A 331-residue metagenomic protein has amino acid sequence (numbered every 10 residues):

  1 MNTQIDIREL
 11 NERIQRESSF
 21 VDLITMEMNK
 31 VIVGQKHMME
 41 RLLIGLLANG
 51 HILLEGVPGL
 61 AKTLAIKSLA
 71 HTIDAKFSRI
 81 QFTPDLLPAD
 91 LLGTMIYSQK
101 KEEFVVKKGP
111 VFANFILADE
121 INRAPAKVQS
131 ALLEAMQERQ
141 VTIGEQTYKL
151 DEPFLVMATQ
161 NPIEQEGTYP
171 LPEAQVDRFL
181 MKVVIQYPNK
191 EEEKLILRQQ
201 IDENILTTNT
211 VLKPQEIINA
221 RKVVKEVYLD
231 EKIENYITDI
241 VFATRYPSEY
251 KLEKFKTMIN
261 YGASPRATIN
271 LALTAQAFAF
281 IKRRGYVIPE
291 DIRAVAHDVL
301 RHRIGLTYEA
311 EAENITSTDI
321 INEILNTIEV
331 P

Functional and structural regions predicted by a protein language model:
M1-E9, I14-Q15, P247-P331: C-terminal engagement/docking regions of AAA+ P-loop ATPases
R13-S18, V31, T168, K182-F255 (+4 more regions): Conserved C-terminal "switch" segment of AAA+ ATPases
I14-L60, F242: Pre-Walker A (pre-P-loop) alpha-helix and adjacent loop at the N terminus of AAA/AAA+ ATPase modules, a conserved
R41-I44, Y97-L117: Conserved alpha-helical scaffold flanking the Walker A/P-loop in AAA+ ATPase domains
L46-T83: Walker A/P-loop
A89, P110-Q137, D151, E166-Q175 (+1 more regions): Conserved AAA+/SF3 P-loop NTPase catalytic/coupling segment centered on the Walker-B
V105-N114, I143-Q160, L171-L180: AAA+/SF3 P-loop NTPase mechanochemical coupling elements
E120, F154, A158-I163, I185-P188 (+1 more regions): A short beta-strand-to-loop transition that corresponds to the Sensor-1 phosphate-sensing loop of AAA+ P-loop ATPases
